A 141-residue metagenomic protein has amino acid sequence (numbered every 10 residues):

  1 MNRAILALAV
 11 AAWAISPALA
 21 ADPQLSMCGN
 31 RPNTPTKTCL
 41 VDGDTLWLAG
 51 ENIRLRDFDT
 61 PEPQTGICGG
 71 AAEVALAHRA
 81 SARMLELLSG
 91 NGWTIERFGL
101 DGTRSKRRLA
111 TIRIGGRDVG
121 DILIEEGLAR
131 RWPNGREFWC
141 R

Functional and structural regions predicted by a protein language model:
N2-A9, I15-R141: Small beta-barrel nucleic-acid-binding modules, primarily SNase/OB-fold domains and secondarily Tudor-like barrels
